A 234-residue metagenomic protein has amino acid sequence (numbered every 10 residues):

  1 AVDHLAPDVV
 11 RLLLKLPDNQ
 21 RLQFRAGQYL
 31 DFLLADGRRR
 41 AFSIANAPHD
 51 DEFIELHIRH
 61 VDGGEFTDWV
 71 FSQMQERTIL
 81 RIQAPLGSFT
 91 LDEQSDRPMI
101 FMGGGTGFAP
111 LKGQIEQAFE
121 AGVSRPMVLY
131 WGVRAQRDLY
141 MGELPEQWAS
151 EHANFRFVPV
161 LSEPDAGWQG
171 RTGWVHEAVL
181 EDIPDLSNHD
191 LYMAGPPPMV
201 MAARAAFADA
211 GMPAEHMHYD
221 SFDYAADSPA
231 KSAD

Functional and structural regions predicted by a protein language model:
A1-T78, D96, V133-A135, V160-P164: Ferredoxin-reductase
G27, G107, P196: Short, conserved phosphate/pyrophosphate- and ester-handling motifs at nucleotide-, phospho-/glycolipid
A84-D96: A short, basic/flexible loop-to-alpha-helix module at the beginning of a structural domain
P98-I100, Y192: Conserved beta-strand elements of the Class I
P110-E120: Histidine-anchored nucleotide/phosphate-binding helix
P126-D234: Reductase modules of NAD(P)H-dependent flavoproteins
